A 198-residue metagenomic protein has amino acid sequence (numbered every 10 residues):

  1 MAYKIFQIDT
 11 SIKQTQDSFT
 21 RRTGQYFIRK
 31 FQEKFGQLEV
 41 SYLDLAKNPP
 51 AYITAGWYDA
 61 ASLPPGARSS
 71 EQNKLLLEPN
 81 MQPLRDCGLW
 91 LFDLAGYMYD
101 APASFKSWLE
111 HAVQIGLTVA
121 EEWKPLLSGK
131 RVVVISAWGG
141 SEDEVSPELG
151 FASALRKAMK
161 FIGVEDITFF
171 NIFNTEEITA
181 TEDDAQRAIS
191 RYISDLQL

Functional and structural regions predicted by a protein language model:
M1-L94, Y99-E110, R187-L198: N-terminal beta1-alpha1-beta2 submodule of the flavodoxin-like/Rossmannoid cofactor-binding fold
Q7, V40-Y42, V134, D166-N171: Conserved beta-strand scaffold positions in the cores of enzyme catalytic domains, especially in NTP/NDP-utilizing
S11, I135-G139: Conserved strand-to-loop "acid loop" that flanks and positions the catalytic carboxylate
L89, V132-V133: Conserved catalytic-site loops of classical short-chain dehydrogenases/reductases
A101, S141-D143: Short, solvent-exposed loop/turn segments at secondary-structure junctions
F105, L109-K124: Conserved nucleotide-sugar donor-interacting segment of glycosyltransferase catalytic cores, predominantly GT-B
W123-G129, I162: Short, conserved loop/helix-junction motifs that constitute active-site signature segments in enzyme catalytic cores
E144-L198: Glycine-rich phosphate/pyrophosphate-binding loop and the adjoining helix
